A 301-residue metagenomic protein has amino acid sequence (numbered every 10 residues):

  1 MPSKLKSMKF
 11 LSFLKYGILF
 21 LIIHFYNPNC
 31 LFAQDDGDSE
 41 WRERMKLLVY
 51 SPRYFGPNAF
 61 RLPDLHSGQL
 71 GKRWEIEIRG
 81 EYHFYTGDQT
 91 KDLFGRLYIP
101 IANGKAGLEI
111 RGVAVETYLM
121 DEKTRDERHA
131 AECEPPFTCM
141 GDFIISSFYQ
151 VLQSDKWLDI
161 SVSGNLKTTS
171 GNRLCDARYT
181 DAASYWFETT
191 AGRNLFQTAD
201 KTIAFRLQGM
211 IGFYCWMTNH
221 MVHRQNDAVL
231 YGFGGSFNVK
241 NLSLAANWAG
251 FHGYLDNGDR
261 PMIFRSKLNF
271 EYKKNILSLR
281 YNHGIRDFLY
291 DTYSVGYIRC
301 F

Functional and structural regions predicted by a protein language model:
M1-Y50: Cleavable N-terminal export/targeting peptides
Q34-T168, A183-F196, L242-N247, H252-G253 (+2 more regions): Transmembrane beta-barrel domains of Gram-negative outer membranes and organellar outer membranes
H83-Y85, V113-T117, N165-G171, G212-T218 (+3 more regions): Structural signature of outer-membrane beta-barrel domains
T86-T90, P136-D142, R178-S184, D200-T202 (+3 more regions): Transmembrane beta-barrel outer-membrane domains
M120-E122, L174-D176, M221: Outer-membrane beta-barrel and related beta-rich outer-membrane complex signature in Gram-negative bacteria
K123, H129-C133, V222-Q225, V229-F301: Outer membrane beta-barrel transmembrane domains
T180-G253: Detector for outer-membrane/organellar transmembrane beta-barrel domains, recognizing the amphipathic beta-strand
